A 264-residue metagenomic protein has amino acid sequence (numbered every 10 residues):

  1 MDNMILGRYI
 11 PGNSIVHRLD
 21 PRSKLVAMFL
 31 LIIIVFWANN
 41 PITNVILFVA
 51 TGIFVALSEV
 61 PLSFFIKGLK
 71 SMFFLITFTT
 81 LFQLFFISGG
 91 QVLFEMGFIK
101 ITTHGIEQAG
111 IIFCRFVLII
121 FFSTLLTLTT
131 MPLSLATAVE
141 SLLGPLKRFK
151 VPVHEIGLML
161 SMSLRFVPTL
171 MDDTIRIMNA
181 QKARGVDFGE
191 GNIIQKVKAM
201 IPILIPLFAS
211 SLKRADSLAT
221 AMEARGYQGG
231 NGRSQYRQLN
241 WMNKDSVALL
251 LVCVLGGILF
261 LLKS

Functional and structural regions predicted by a protein language model:
M1-P41, L47-A56, S141-G144, R148-V151 (+3 more regions): Transmembrane alpha-helix interface motif
N13, F36, E59-F64, M96 (+4 more regions): Membrane-helix interfacial "entry" motifs
K24, S63-F73, A248: Alpha-helical transmembrane segments and their helix-start/interface "positive-inside/aromatic belt" motifs in integral
N40, N44, E59-S63, I87-E95 (+2 more regions): Transmembrane helix-loop junctions in multipass membrane proteins, especially transporters and channels
A50-V60, F74-F78: Alpha-helical transmembrane segments and their membrane-interface exit regions
M72-V186: Juxtamembrane/interface alpha-helical elements of multi-pass membrane proteins
